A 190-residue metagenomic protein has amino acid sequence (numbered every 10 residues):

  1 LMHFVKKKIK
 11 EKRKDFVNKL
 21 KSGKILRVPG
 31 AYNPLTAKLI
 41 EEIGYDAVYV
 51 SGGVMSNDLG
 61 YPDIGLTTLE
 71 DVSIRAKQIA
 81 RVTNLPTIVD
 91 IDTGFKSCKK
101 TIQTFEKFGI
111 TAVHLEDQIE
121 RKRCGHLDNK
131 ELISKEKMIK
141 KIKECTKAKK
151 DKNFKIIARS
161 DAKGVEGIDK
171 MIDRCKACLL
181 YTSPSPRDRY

Functional and structural regions predicted by a protein language model:
M2-G30, L39: N-terminal amphipathic alpha-helix/helix-capping segment at the start of soluble metabolic enzymes
R27-G30, V48-V50, T87-I91, V113-L115 (+1 more regions): Hydrophobic faces of well-ordered beta-strands that scaffold small-molecule active sites in alpha/beta enzyme cores
Y32-P34, G53, D92-G94, Q118-E120 (+2 more regions): Active-site beta-loop-alpha junctions enriched in small/polar residues
N33, I40, D90, G109 (+2 more regions): Conserved, mostly hydrophobic/aromatic
Y49-E70, F95-K96, L115-I133: Glycine-rich, proline-tolerant flexible connector loops at the mouths of alpha/beta enzymes
D63-I88, K130-N153: Alpha-helix-loop-beta-strand connector modules within alpha/beta enzyme cores
L115-K170: Conserved anion-binding
Y181-Y190: Single conserved hydrophobic/aromatic residue that forms the stacking wall/gate of nucleotide- or nucleobase-binding
